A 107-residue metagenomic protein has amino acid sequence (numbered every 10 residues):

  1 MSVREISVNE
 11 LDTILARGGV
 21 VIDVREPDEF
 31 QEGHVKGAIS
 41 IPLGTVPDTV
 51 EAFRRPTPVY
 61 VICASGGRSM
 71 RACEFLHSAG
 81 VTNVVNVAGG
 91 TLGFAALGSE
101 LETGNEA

Functional and structural regions predicted by a protein language model:
M1-V20, E26-P58, G67-A107: Rhodanese-like catalytic fold shared by cysteine-dependent sulfurtransferases and DSP/PTP-type phosphatases
I62: Short, surface-exposed ligand- or partner-binding patches at beta-edge/loop junctions that are enriched in aromatics
